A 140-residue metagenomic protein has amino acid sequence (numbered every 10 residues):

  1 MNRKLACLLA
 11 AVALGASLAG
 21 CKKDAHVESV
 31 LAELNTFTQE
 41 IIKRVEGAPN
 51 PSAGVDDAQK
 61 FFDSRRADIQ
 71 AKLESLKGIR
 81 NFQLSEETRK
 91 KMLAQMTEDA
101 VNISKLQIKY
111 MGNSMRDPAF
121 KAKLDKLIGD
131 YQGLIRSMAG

Functional and structural regions predicted by a protein language model:
M1-G20: Sec-dependent bacterial lipoprotein signal peptides
A11, V27, P51, F120-K121: Alpha-helical interaction segments
C21-A67, R136-G140: Immediate post-signal-peptide N-terminus of mature secreted/exported proteins
A32, V55-S64, E86-E98, D117-G129: Short, charged, amphipathic alpha-helical segments
T38-I41, I69, L73, A100 (+1 more regions): Hydrophobic alpha-helical core bundles mediating ligand binding, dimerization, or RNAP-core interactions
S52, D68-M96, K109-D117: Short, solvent-exposed, charged loop/turn and helix-capping segments that join or cap alpha-helices on peripheral
K126-G140: Short, low-complexity, Pro/Ser/Thr/Gly-rich segments in the mature regions of secreted, periplasmic
